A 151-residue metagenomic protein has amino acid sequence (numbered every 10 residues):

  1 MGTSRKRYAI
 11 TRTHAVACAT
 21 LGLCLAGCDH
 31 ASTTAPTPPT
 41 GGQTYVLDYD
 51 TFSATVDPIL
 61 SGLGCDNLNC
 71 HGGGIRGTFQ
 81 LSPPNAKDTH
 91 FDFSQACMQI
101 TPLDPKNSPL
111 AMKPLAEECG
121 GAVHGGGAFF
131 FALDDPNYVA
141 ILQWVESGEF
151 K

Functional and structural regions predicted by a protein language model:
M1-I10: N-terminal secretory signal peptides that target proteins for export/translocation
R7-Y8, L23, V56: Generic secretory/membrane-interface signal
T11-R12, L25, V46-L47: Hydrophobic alpha-helical segments, principally membrane-spanning helices and signal/leader peptides
A15-A26: Bacterial N-terminal signal peptides
C28-K151: Aromatic- and Gly/Pro-enriched helix-to-coil junctions and flexible linker segments
